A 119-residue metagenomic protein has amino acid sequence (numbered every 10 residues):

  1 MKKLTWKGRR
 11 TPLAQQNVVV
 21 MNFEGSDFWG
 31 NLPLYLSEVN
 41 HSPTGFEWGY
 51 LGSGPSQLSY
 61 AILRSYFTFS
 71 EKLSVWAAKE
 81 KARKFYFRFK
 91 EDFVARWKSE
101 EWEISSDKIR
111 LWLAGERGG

Functional and structural regions predicted by a protein language model:
M1, A114-G119: Short intrinsically disordered terminal tails
K2-L4, R9-T11: Long, low-hydrophobicity ectodomains and other hydrophilic envelope-associated domains
W6, F46-Y50, F89: Aromatic side chains
T11, Q16-K81: Amphipathic alpha-helical packing elements
K79-E116: Short, compact, well-ordered microdomains
